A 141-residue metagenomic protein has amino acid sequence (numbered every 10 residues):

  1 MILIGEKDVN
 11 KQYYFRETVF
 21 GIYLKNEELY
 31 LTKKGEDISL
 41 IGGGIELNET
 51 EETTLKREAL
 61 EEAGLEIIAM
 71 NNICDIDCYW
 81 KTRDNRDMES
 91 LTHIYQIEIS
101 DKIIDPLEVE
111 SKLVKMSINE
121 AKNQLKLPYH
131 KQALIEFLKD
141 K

Functional and structural regions predicted by a protein language model:
M1-F20: Acidic, metal-coordinating catalytic segment for phosphate/diphosphate chemistry, firing primarily on the Nudix
K34-E36: C-terminal lobe/hinge of AMP-binding adenylation domains
S39-G43: A short gly/proline-enriched turn/hairpin at secondary-structure junctions
I45-I68, I76-Y129: Unchanged
N123-K141: Charged phosphate-binding loop/patch that engages nucleotide di/tri-phosphates or the phosphate backbone of nucleic
